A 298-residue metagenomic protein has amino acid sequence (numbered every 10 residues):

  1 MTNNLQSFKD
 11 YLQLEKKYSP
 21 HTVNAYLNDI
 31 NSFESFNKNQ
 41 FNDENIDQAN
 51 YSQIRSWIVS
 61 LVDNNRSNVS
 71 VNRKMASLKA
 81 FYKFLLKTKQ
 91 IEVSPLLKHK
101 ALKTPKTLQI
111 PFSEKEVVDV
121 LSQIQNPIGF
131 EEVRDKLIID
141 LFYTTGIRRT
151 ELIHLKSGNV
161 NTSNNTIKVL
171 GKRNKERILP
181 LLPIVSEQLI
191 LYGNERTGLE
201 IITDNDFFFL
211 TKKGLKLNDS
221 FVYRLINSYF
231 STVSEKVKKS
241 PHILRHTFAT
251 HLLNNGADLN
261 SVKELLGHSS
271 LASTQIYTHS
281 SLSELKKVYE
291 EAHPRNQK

Functional and structural regions predicted by a protein language model:
M1-K298: Conserved catalytic core of the tyrosine transesterase superfamily
